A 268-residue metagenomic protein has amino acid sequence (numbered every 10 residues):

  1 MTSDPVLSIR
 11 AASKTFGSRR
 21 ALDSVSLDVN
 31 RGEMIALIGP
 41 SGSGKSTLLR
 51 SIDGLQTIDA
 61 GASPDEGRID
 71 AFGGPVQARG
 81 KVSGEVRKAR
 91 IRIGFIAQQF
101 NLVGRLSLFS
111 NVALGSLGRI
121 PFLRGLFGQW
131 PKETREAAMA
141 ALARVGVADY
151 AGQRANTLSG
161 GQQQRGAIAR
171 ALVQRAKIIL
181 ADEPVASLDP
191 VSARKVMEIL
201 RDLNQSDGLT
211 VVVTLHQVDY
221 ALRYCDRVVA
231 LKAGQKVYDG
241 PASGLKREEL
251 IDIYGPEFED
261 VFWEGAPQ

Functional and structural regions predicted by a protein language model:
I38-P40: The feature captures the beta-strand-to-loop junction immediately N-terminal to the Walker
D53: Helix-to-loop junction immediately C-terminal to a conserved catalytic motif
P75-G94, R124-K132, L245: ABC ATPase NBD coupling module
R154-L158, Q162: Conserved ABC ATPase signature
I179-D182: Catalytic Walker B motif of ABC-type/P-loop ATPase nucleotide-binding domains
P190-S192: Helix N-cap at the start of a conserved alpha-helix in ABC-type nucleotide-binding domains
